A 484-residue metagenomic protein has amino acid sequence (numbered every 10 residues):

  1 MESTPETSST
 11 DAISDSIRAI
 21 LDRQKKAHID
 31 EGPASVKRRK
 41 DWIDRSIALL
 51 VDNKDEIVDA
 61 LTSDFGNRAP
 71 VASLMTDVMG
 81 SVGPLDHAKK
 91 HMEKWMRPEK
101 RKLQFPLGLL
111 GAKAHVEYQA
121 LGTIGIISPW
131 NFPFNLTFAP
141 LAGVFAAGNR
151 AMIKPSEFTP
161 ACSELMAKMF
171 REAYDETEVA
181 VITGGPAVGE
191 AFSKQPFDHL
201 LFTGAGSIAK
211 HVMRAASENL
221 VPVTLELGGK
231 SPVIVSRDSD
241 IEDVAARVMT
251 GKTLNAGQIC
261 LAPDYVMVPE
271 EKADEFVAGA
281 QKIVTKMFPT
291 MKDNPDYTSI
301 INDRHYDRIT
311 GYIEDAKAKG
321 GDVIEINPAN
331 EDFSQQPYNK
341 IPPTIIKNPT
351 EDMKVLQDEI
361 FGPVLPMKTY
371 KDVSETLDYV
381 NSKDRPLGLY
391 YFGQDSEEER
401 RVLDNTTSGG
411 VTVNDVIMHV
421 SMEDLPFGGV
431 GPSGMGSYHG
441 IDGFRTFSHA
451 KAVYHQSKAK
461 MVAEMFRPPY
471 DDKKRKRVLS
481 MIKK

Functional and structural regions predicted by a protein language model:
M1-K113: N-terminal Rossmann-like NAD(P)+-binding subdomain of aldehyde/semialdehyde dehydrogenases
E2-T7, D11, K26, A34-K40 (+2 more regions): Conserved C-terminal structural/oligomerization subdomain of aldehyde/semialdehyde dehydrogenase
D11, Y174, S207-T350, V413 (+2 more regions): ALDH superfamily catalytic-core signature
I17, V36, K54, I241 (+4 more regions): Residues at or immediately preceding the N-termini of alpha-helices
H28, I47-L50, K54, K89-M96 (+13 more regions): Structural signal for hydrophobic packing residues in well-ordered secondary-structure cores of soluble enzyme domains
R39, L85, G148, V179 (+7 more regions): Residue-level signal for inorganic ion chemistry
Q104-D243, Q281, Y370: Rossmann-like NAD(P) dinucleotide-binding subdomain of oxidoreductase/dehydrogenase enzymes
